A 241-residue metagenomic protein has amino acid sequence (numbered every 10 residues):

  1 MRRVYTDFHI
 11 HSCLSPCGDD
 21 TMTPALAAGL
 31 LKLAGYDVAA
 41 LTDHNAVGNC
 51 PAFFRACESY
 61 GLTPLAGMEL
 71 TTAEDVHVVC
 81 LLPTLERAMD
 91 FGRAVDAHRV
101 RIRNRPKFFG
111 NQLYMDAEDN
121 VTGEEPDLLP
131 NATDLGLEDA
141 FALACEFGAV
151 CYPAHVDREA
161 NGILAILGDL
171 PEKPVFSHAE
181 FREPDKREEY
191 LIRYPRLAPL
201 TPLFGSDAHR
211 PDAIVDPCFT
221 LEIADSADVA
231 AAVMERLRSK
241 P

Functional and structural regions predicted by a protein language model:
M1-F8, S12-L30, A34-Y36, V47-D90 (+3 more regions): Charged catalytic cores and adjacent phosphate/nucleic-acid-binding surfaces used for phosphate/nucleic-acid chemistry
A39-A40: A short beta-strand/loop micro-motif in the catalytic core of glycosyltransferases that engages the nucleotide-sugar
L82-E125, D169: Active-site gating loops and adjacent loop-to-helix segments of metal-dependent hydrolytic enzymes
N111-E146: Alpha-helix-centered segments that form part of catalytic cores
